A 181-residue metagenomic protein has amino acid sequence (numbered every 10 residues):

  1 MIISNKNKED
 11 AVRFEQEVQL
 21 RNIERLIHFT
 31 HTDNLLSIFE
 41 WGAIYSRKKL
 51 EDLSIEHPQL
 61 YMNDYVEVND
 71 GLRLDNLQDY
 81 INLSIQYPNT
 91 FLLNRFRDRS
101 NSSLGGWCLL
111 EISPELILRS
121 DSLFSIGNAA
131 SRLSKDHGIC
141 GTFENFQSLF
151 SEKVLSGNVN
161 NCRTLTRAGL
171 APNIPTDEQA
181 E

Functional and structural regions predicted by a protein language model:
I2-E181: Active-site-proximal loop/hinge segments that shape catalytic or ion-binding/gating pockets
